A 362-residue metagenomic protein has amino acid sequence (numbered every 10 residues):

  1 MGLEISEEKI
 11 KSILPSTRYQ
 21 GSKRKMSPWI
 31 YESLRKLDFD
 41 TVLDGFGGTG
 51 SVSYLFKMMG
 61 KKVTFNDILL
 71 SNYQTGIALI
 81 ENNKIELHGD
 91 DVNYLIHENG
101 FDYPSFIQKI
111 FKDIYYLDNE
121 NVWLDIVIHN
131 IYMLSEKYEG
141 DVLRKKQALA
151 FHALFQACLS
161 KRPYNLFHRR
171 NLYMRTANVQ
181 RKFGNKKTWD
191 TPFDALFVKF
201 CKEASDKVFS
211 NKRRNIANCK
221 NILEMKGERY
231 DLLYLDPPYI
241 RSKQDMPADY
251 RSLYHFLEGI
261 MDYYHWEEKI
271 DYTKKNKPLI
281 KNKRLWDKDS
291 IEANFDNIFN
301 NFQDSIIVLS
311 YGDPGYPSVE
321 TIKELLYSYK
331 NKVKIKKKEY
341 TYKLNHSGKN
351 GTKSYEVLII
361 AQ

Functional and structural regions predicted by a protein language model:
M1-L43, S51-M58, N82: S-adenosyl-L-methionine
E7, Y115-D249, Y264-K277: SAM-dependent nucleic-acid methyltransferase catalytic core
I30, V42-F56, F65-N72, G227-P247 (+1 more regions): Conserved proline-anchored active-site loop of SAM-dependent methyltransferases that bridges a beta-strand
T41-K112, D125-Y132, A148-F151, F155 (+3 more regions): SAM cofactor-binding core of SAM-dependent methyltransferases, primarily the Rossmann-like beta-alpha-beta module
I240-D304: SAM-dependent methyltransferase catalytic-core segment centered on the flexible catalytic loop and adjoining short
P278-K330, K337-K338: Conserved Class I SAM-dependent methyltransferase catalytic core
V319-K323, Y329-Q362: Class I S-adenosyl-L-methionine
